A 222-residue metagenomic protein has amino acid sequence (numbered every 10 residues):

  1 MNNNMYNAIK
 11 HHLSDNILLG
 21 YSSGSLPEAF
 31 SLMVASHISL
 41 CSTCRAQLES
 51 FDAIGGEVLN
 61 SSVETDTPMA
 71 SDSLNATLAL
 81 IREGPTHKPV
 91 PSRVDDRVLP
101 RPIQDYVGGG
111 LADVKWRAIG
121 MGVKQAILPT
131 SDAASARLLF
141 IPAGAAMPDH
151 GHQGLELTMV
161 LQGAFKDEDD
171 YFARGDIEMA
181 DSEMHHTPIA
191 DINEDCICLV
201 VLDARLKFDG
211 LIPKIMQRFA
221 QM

Functional and structural regions predicted by a protein language model:
M1-S14, E28-F30, S39-S42, A46 (+1 more regions): Positively biased amphipathic helices and basic secretion/translocation or surface-docking motifs that either flank
L19-E28: Short Cys/His-rich Zn2+-coordinating modules
L48, M147-D149, E168, H186-I192: Short beta-strand His + acidic residue motifs that chelate non-heme Fe in jelly-roll/DSBH and cupin folds
A118-K124, P129-H152, D181-H185, F219: Conserved short histidine dyad/triad with adjacent acidic residue
P142-A145, G151-D167: Glycine- and acidic-residue-biased ligand/ion/polar-headgroup-sensing regions
D167-H186: Short acidic-glycine-tyrosine-enriched beta hairpin
M184-F208: Ligand-binding loop in jelly-roll beta-barrel domains
A204-M222: Amphipathic alpha-helical interface segments
